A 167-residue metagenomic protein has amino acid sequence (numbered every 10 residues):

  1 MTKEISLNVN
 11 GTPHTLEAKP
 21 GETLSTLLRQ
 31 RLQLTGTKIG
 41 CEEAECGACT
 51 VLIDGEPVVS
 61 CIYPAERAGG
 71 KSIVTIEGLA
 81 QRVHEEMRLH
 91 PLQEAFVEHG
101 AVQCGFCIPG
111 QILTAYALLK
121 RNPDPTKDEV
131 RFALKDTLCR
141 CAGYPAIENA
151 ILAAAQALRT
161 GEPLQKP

Functional and structural regions predicted by a protein language model:
M1-P167: Signature of N-terminal electron-transfer/Fe-S-associated modules in redox systems
